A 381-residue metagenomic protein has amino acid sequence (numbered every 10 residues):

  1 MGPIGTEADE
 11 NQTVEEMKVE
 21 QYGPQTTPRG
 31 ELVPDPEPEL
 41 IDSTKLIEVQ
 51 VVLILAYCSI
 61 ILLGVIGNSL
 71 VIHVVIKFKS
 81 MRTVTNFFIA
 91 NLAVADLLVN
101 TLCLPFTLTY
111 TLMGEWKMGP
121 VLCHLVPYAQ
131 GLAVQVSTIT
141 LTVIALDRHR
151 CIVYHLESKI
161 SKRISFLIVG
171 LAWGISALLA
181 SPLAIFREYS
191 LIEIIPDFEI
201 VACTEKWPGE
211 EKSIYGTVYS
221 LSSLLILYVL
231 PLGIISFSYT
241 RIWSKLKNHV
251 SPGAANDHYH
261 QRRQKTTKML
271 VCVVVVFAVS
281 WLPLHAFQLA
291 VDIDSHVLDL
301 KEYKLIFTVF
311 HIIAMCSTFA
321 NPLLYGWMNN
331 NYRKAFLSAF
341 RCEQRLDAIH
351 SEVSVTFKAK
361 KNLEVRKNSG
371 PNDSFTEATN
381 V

Functional and structural regions predicted by a protein language model:
M1-T44, P196-F198, S251-K265, N330-V381: Intrinsically disordered regulatory tails of 7TM GPCRs
P38-S43, T111, E115-G131, Y154 (+4 more regions): Loop architecture of class A 7-transmembrane GPCRs
L46-L55, M81-I144, C151-K162: Extracellular TM2-ECL1-early TM3 structural module of rhodopsin-like
Q50-F78, L98: First transmembrane helix
Y57, V74, L98-G114, P127 (+6 more regions): Helix-to-loop junction signature of class
V65-V74, N100, L104, L132-H155 (+2 more regions): Cytoplasm-facing ends of alpha-helical transmembrane segments in multi-pass membrane proteins
K77-F87, R148-I168, D197, S236-M269 (+2 more regions): Intracellular signaling interfaces of 7-transmembrane GPCRs
F198-S213, L224-L227, S244-S280, L284: Intracellular effector-coupling site of seven-transmembrane GPCRs, centered on the ICL3-to-TM6 transition
